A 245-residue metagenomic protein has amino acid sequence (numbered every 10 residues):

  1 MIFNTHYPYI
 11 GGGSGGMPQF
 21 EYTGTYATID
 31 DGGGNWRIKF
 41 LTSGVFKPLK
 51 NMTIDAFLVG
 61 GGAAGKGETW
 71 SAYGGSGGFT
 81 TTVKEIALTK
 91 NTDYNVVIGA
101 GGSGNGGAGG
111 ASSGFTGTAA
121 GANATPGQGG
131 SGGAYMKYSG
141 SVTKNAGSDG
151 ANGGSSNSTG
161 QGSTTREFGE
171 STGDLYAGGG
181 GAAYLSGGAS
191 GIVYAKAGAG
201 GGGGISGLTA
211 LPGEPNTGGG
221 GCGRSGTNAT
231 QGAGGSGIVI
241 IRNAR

Functional and structural regions predicted by a protein language model:
I2-R245: Low-complexity, glycine/proline-biased repetitive segments and flexible coils/loops
